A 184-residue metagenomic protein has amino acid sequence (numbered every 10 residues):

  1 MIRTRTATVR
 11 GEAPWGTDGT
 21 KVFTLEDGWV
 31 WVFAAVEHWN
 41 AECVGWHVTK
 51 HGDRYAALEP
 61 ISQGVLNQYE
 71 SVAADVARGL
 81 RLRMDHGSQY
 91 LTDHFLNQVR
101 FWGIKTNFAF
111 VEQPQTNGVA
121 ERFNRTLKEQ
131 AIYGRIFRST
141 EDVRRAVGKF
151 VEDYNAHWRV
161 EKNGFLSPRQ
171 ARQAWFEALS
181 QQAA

Functional and structural regions predicted by a protein language model:
M1-E12, Q113-P114, P168-L179: Basic, flexible linker segments flanking DNA-binding modules in nucleic acid-interacting mobile-element proteins
M1-V36, Y55-Q63, N67-V72, Q182-A184: Mobile-element integrase/transposase regions, centering on the N-terminal DNA-binding/Zn-coordinating module
N40-C43: Hydrophobic "anchor" residues
I61, A73-L91, F110-P114, L166-P168: Acidic/histidine-rich, metal-coordinating catalytic segments
R81-H86, R100-V119, R135-T140: RNase H-like polynucleotidyl transferase catalytic core
D93, W102-I104, T126-A184: C-terminal domain-tail junction helix/linker
